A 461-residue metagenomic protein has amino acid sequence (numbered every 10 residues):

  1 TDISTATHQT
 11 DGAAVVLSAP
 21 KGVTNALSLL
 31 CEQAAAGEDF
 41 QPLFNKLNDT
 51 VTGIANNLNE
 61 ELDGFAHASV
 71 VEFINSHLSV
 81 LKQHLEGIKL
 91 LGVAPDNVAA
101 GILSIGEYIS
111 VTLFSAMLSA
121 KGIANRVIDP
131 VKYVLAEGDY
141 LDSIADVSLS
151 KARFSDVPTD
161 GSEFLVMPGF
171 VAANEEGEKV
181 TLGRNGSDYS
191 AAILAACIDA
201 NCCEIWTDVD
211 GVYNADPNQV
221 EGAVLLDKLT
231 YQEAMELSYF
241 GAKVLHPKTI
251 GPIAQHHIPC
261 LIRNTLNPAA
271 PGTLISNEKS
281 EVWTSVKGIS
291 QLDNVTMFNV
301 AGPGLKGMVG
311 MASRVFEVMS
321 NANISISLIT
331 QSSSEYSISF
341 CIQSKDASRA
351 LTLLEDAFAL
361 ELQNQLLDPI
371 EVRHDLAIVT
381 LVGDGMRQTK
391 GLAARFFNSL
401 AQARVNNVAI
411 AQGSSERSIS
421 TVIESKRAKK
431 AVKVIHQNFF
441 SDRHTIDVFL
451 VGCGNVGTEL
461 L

Functional and structural regions predicted by a protein language model:
T1-L245, I250: Nucleotide/pyrophosphate-binding catalytic subdomain
D2-T7, V15-V16, I102, F164-V166 (+7 more regions): Hydrophobic aliphatic residue packing
G12-V15, T52, A124-R126, E163-V166 (+15 more regions): Structural motif
S18-G22, P130-Y133, F170-V171, T207-V212 (+8 more regions): Short, ordered loop/turn segments at secondary-structure junctions
E38, D96, D139-L141, P217-N218 (+5 more regions): Charge-rich, low-complexity amphipathic helices in intrinsically disordered tails/linkers adjacent to domains
H246, H257-N264: Acidic/polar loop patches that form or flank catalytic/metal-binding clefts of enzymes that bind anionic ligands
A270-L460: A conserved regulatory-domain signal marking ACT and ACT-like small-molecule sensing domains and adjacent regulatory
